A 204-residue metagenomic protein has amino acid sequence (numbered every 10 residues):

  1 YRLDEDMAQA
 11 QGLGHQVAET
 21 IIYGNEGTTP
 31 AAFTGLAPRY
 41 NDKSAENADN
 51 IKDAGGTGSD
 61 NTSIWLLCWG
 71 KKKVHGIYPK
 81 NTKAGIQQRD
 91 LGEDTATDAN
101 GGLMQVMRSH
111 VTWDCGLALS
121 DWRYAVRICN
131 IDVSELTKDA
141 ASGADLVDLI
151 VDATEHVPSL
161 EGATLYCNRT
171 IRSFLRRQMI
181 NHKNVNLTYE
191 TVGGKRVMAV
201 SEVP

Functional and structural regions predicted by a protein language model:
Y1-P204: Core alpha/beta structural scaffold of self-assembling particle/tube/pore-forming proteins
